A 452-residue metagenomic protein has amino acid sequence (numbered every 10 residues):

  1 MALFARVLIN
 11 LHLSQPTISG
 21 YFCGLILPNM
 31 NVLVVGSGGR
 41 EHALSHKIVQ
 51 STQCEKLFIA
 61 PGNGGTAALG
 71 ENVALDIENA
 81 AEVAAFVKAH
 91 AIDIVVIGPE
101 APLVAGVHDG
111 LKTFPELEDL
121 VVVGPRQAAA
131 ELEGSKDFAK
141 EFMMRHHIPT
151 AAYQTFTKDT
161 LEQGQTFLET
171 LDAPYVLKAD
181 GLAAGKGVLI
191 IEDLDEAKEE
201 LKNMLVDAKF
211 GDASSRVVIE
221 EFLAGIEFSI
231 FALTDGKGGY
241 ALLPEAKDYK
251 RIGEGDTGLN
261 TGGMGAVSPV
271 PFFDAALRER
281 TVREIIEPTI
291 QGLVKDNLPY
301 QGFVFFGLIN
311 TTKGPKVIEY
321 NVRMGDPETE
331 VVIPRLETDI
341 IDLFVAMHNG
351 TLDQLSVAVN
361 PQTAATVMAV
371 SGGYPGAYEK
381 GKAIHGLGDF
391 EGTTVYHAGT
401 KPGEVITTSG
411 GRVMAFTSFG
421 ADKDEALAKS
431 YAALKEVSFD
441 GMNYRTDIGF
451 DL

Functional and structural regions predicted by a protein language model:
V7, Y21, I26-P125: ATP-binding N-terminal substructure of ATP-dependent carboxylate-amine bond-forming enzymes
H12-Q15, Y21: Low-complexity, intrinsically disordered or signal/transmembrane-proximal segments
L33, D119-L120, L132-V218, G236 (+2 more regions): Active-site nucleotide/adenylate-binding loops and adjacent lid/helix of ATP-dependent enzymes
V188-P327: Internal nucleotide-binding/catalytic subdomain
V282-V304, N321-F390, K401: Active-site "cap" helix and flanking loop/linker of ATP-utilizing ligase/carboxylase catalytic domains
A377-T417, L427: C-terminal hydrophobic structural anchor segments that stabilize assembly/packing rather than catalytic chemistry
T408-L452: Generic C-terminus detector
